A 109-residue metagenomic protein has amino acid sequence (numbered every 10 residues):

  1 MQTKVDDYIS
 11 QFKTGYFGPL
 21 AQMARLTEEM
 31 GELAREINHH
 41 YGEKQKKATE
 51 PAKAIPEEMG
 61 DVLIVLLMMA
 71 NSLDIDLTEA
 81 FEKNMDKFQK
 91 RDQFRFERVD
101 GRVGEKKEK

Functional and structural regions predicted by a protein language model:
M1-M59, L63-K109: Flexible "arm" and connector segments at domain edges
